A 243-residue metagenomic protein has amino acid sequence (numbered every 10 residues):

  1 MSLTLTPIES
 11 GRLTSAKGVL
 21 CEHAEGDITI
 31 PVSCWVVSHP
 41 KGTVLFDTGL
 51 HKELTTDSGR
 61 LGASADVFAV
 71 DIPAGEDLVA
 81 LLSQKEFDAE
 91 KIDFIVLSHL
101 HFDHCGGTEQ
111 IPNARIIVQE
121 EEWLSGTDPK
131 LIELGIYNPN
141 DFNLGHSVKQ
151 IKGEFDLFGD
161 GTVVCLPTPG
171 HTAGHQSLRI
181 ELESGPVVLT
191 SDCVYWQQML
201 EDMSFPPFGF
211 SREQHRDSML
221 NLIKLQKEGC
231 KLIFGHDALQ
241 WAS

Functional and structural regions predicted by a protein language model:
M1-D71, E154, N221, S243: Zn-dependent metallo-beta-lactamase
R12-L13, G42, L50-E53, F102-D103 (+3 more regions): Short, solvent-exposed loop/turn segments at secondary-structure junctions
E22-A24, V118, L134, L200-S204 (+1 more regions): C-terminal/domain-terminus segments
F46, S98, V118-Q119, L189-D192 (+1 more regions): Active-site flanking residues adjacent to catalytic metal/cofactor-binding acidic residues
H51, P139-N143, E154-F158, T162-P169 (+1 more regions): Metallo-beta-lactamase
I72-K91, R115, Q119-P167, F210-G229: Metallo-beta-lactamase
I92-D103: Metallo-beta-lactamase
G106-P112, S243: Metal-dependent catalytic neighborhoods of phosphoester/phosphodiester hydrolases
